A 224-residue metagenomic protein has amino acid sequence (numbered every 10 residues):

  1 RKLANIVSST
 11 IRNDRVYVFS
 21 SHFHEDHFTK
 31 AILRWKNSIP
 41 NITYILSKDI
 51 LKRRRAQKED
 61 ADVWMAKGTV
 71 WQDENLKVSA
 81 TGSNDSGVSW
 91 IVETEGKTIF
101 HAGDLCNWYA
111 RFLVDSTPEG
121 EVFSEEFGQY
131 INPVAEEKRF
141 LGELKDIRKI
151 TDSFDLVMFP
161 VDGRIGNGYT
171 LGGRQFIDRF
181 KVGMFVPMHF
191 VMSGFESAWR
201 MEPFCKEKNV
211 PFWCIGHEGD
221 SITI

Functional and structural regions predicted by a protein language model:
R1, D14-F28, Y44-D49, F100-D104 (+5 more regions): Active-site neighborhood of phospho(di)ester-bond hydrolases with catalytic His/Asp-centered motifs
R1-F19, K30-W35, L105-I150: Pre-active-site segment of Zn-dependent metallo-hydrolases
T29-N37, G173-F176: Histidine-anchored nucleotide/phosphate-binding helix
I39, D152, F180: Active-site charged/polar residues at nucleotide-handling catalytic sites that mediate phosphoryl, nucleotidyl
I39-I99, C106-Y109, W213-G219: Metallo-beta-lactamase
R55-L76, R148, I165, Y169-I224: Binuclear metal-ion centers of metallo-dependent hydrolases, dominated by the metallo-beta-lactamase
S89-W90, A102-G103, A110-V114, G168-G172: A short secondary-structure junction signal
R148-S153, M158: Metal-dependent phosphoesterases centered on the DNase I-like endonuclease/exonuclease/phosphatase
